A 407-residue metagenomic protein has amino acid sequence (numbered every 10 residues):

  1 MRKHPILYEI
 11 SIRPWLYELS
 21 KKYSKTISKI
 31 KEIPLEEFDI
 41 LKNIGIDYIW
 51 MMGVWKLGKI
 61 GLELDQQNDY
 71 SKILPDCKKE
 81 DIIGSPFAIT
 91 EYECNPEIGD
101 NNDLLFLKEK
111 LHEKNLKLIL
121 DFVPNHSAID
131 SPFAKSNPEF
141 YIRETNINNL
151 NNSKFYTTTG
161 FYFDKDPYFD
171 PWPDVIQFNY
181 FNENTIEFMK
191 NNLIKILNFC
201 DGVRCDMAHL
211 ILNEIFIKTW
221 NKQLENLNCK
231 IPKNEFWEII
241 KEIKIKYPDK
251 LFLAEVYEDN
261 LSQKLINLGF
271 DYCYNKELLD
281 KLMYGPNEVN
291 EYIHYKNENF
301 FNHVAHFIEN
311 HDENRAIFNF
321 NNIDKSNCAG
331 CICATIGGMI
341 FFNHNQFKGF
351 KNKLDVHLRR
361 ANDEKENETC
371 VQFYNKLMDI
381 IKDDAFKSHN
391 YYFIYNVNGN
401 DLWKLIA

Functional and structural regions predicted by a protein language model:
M1-A407: Active-site and adjacent substrate-binding regions of carbohydrate-active enzymes
